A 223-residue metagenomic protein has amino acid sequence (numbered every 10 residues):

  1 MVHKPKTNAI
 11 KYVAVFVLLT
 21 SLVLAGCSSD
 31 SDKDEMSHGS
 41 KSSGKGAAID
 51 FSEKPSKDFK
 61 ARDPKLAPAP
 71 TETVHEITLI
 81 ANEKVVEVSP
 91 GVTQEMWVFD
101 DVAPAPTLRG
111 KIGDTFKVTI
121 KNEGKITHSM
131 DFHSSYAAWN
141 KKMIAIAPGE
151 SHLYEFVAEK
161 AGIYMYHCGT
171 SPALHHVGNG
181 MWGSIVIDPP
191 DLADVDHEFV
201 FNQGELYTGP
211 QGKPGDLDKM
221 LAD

Functional and structural regions predicted by a protein language model:
H3-A14: Bacterial N-terminal signal peptides that target proteins for export
V23-G26: C-terminal motif of bacterial Sec signal peptides marking the signal peptidase cleavage site
S28-T127, Y136-K141, E150-S151, I187 (+2 more regions): N-terminal, post-signal-peptide metal-ligating segments of extracellular/periplasmic oxidoreductases, dominated by
G113-D114, A158-Y164: Short tyrosine-centred short linear motifs in exposed loops/low-complexity segments
K121-E123, G169-A173: Beta-strand-rich extracellular modules
S129-D131: Beta-strand signatures of extracellular beta-sandwich domains
L153-F156: Exposed aromatic-hydrophobic patches
S184-P190: Short beta-strand edge segments in extracellular beta-sheet folds
